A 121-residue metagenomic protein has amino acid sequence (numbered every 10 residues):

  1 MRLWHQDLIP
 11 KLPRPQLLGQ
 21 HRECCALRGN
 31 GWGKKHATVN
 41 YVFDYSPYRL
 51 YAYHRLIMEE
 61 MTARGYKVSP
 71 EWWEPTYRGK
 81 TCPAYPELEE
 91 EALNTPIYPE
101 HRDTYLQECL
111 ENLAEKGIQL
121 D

Functional and structural regions predicted by a protein language model:
M1-D121: Expand to "…catalyze enediolate/carbanion chemistry for C-C bond making/breaking, isomerization, decarboxylation
